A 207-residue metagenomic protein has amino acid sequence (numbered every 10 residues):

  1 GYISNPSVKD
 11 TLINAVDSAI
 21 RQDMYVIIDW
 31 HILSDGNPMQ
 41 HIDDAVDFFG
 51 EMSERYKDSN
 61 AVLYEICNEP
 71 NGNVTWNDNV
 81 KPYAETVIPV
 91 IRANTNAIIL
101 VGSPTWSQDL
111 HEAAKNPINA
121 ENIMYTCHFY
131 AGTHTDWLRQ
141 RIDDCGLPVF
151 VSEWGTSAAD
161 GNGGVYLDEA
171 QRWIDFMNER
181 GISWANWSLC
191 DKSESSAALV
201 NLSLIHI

Functional and structural regions predicted by a protein language model:
G1-L33, D44, E169-M177: Aromatic-lined substrate-binding rim segments of carbohydrate-active enzymes
Y2-P6, I32-M39, N68-V74, D160: The substrate-binding groove and active-site-proximal loops of carbohydrate-active enzymes, especially glycoside
Y25, I42-L63, C67-D191, S196-L204: Extracellular glycoside hydrolase catalytic/binding regions
